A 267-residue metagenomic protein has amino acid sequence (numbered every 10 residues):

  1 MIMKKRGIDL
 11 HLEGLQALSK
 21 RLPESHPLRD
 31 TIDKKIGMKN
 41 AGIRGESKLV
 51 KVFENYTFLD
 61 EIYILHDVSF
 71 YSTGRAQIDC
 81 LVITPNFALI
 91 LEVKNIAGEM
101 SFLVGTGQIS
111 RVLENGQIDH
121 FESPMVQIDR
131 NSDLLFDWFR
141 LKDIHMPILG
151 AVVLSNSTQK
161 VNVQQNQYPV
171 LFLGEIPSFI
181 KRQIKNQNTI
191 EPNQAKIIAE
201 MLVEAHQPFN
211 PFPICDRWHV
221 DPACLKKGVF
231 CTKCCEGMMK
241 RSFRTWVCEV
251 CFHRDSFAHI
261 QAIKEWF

Functional and structural regions predicted by a protein language model:
M1-A76, V112-E122, Q127-F267: Surface-exposed interaction regions that form or flank ligand-binding interfaces
Y71-I83, L89-I90: Catalytic centers of nucleases
A76-I78, E92-V93, M100-V104, V161-Q165: Short, conserved acidic/polar surface loops in the N-terminal third of protein domains
I83-I109: Active-site beta-strand-loop-beta-strand hairpin of nuclease catalytic cores that positions key catalytic residues
